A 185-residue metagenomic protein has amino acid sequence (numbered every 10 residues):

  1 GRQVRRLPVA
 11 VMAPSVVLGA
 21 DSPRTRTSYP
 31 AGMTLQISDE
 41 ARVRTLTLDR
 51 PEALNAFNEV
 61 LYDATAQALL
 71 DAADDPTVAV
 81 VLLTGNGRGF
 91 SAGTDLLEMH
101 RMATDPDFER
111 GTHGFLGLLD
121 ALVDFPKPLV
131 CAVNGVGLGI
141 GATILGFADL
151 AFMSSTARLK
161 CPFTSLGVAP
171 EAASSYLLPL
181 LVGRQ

Functional and structural regions predicted by a protein language model:
G1-M12: Extreme N-terminal basic, low-complexity initiation segments that serve as generic localization/processing leaders
A13, T25-N86, D120: Conserved CoA-thioester-binding segment of acyl-CoA-metabolizing enzymes
L46, L83, D95, I144-G146: Hydrophobic/aromatic residues within transmembrane alpha-helices of multi-pass small-molecule transporters
L61-A64, G111-G114, I144: Hydrophobic alpha-helical membrane-association signature
G85-A121, G137, S165: Glycine- (often His-adjacent) and acidic-residue-rich active-site loop that binds/positions the CoA thioester
D120-Q185: Crotonase-fold acyl-CoA enzyme core
